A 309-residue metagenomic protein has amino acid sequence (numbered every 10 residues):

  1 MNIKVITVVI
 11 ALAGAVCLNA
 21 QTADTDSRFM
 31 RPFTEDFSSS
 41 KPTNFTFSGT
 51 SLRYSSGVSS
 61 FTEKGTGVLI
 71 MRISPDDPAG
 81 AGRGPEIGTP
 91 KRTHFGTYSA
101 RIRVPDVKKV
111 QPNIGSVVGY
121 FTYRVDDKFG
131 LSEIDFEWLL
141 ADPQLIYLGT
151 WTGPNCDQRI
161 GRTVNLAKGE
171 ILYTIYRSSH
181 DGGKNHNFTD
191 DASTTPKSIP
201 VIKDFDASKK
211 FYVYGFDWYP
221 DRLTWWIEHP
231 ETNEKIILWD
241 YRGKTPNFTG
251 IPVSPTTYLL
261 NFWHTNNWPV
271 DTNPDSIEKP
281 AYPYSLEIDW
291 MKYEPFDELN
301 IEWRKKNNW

Functional and structural regions predicted by a protein language model:
M1-T7: Bacterial N-terminal signal peptides that target proteins for export
T7-A15: Bacterial N-terminal signal peptides
C17-N19: Juxtamembrane cytosolic interface motif at the C-terminal end of transmembrane helices
Q21-W309: GH16 jelly-roll
